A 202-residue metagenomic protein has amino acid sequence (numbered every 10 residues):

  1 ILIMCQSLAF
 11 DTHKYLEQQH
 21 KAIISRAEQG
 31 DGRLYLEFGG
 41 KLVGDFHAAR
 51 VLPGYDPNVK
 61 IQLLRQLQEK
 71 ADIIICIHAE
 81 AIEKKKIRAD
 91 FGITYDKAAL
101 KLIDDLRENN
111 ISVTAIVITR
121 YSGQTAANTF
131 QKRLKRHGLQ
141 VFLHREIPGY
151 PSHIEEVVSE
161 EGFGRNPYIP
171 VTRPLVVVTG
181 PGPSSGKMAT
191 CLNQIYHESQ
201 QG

Functional and structural regions predicted by a protein language model:
L2-Y150: Long, basic/Gly/Ser/Thr-rich N-terminal segments that mediate initial subcellular attachment or targeting
K21-S25, S159-V171: Pre-Walker A adenine-sensing motif
G32, T172-V176: Pre-Walker A (Motif I) flank of P-loop NTPase domains
A81, N109, H153, N166-I169 (+1 more regions): Amphipathic, alpha-helical segments enriched in basic
H137-R145, N166-R173, Q194, E198: Short, Lys/Arg-enriched charge-dense amphipathic segments
H144-R165: N-terminal pre-Walker A segment at the start of P-loop NTPase domains
L175-S199: Glycine-rich phosphate-binding P-loop
G202: Structured mid-domain segments that build the active-site/substrate or prosthetic-cofactor binding neighborhood
